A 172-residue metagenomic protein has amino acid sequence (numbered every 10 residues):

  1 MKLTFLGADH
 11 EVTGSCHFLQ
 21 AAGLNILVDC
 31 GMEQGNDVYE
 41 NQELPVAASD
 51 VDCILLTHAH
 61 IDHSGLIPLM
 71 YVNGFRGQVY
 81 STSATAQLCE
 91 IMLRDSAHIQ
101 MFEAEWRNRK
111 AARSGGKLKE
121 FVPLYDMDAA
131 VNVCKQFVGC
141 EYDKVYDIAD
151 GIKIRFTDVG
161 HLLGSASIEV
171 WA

Functional and structural regions predicted by a protein language model:
M1-L55, D62-S64, M70-A172: His/Asp/Glu-rich metal-coordinating catalytic cores of metallo-dependent phosphodiesterases/hydrolases acting on
